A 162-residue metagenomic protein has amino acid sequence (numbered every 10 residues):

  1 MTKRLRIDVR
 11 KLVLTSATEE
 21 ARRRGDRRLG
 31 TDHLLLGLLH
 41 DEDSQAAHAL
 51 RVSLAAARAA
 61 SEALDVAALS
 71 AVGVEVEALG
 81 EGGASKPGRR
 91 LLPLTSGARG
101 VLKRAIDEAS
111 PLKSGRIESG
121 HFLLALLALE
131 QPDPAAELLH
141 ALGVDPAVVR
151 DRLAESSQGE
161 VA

Functional and structural regions predicted by a protein language model:
M1-A162: Histone-fold recognition with a strong bias for associated Lys/Arg-rich disordered tails
